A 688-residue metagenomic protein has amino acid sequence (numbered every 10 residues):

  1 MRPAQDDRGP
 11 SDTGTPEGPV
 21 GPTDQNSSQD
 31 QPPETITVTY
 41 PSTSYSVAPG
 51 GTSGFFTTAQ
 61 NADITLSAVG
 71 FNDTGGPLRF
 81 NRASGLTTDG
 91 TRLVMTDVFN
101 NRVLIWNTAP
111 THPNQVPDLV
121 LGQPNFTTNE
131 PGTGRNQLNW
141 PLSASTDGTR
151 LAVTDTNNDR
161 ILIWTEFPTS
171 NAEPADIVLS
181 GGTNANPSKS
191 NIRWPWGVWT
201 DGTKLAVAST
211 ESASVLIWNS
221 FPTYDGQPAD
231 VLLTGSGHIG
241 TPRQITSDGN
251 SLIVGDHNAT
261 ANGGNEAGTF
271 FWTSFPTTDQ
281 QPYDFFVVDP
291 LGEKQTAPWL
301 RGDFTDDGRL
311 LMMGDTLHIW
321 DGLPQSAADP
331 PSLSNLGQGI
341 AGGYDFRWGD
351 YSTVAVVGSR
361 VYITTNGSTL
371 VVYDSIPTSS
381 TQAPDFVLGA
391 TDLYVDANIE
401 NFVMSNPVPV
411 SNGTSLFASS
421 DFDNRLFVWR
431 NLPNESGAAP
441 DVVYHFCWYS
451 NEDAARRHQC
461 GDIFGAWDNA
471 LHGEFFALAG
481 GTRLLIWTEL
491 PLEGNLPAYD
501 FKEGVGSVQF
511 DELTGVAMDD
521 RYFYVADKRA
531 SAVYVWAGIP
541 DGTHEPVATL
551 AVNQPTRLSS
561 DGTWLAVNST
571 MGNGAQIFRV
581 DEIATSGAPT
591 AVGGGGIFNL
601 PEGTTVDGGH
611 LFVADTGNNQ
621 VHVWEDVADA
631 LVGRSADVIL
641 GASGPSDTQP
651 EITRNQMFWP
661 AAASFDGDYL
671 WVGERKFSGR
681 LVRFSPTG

Functional and structural regions predicted by a protein language model:
M1-T39: Ser/Thr-rich, Pro/Gly/Ala-heavy low-complexity intrinsically disordered linkers and tails of secreted extracellular
Y40-L86, A109-L142, F167-W196, F221-R243 (+9 more regions): Gly/Pro-rich loop segments of beta-rich domains
T88, A144-T146, T200, S247 (+8 more regions): Residue-level recognition of a conserved intra-blade site in WD40 beta-propeller repeats
T91, T149, T203, N250 (+8 more regions): Short coil/turn segments that connect the beta-strands within blades of beta-propeller domains
M95, V153, V207, V254 (+8 more regions): Residue position within the beta-strands of beta-propeller blades
V98-F99, T108, T156-N157, E166 (+16 more regions): Short loop/turn segments immediately following the C-termini of beta-strands
N101-I105, L119, D159-I163, A213-I217 (+10 more regions): A short loop-to-beta-strand structural motif that recurs across blades of beta-propeller domains
S368, A418, F422-F427, F658-G688: Blade-level signature of beta-propeller repeat domains, shared across WD40, Kelch, NHL, RCC1 and BNR/Asp-box propellers
